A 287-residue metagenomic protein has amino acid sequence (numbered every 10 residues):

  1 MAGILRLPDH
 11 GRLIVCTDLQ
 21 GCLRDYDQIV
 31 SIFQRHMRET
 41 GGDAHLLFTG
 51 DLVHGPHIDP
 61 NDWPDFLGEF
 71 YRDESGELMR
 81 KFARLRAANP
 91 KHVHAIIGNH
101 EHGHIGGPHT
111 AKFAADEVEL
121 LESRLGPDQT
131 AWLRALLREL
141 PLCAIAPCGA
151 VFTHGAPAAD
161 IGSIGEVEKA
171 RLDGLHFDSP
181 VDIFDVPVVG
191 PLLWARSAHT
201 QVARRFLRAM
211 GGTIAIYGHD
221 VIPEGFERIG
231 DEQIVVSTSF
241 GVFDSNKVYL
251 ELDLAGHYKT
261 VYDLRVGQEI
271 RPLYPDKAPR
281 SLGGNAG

Functional and structural regions predicted by a protein language model:
M1-D73: N-terminal active-site segment of His-dependent metallophosphoesterases
L5-I14, I145-V151, D231: Beta-strand-turn-beta hairpins that frame and shape the catalytic cleft of phosphate-ester-processing enzymes
V15-T17, L46-D51, H94-N99, F152-T153 (+4 more regions): Active-site neighborhood of phospho(di)ester-bond hydrolases with catalytic His/Asp-centered motifs
C22-R24, H54-H57, H100-G106, A158-D160 (+2 more regions): Active-site environment of divalent metal-dependent phosphoester hydrolases
G42-D43, L52-A150, A158: Active-site neighborhood of divalent metal-dependent phosphoester bond hydrolases
A111, D116-S123, S197-Y258: Conserved beta-sheet core of the metallophosphoesterase superfamily
A111-Q129, R134-M210, F243: Active-site-proximal loop/helix segment associated with metal-binding centers of metalloenzymes
Q268-G287: A short C-terminal boundary segment appended to hydrolase-like catalytic domains
